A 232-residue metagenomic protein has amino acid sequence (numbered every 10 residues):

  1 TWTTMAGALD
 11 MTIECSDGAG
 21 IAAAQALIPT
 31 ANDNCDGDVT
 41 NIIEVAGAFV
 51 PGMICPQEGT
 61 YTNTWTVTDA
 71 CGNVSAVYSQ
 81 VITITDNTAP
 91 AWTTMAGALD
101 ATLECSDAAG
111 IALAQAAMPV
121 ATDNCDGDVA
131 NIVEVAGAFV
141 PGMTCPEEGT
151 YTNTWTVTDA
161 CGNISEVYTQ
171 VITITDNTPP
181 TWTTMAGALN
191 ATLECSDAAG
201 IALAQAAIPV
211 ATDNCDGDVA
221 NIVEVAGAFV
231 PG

Functional and structural regions predicted by a protein language model:
T1-G232: Proline-threonine-serine-rich low-complexity tracts
